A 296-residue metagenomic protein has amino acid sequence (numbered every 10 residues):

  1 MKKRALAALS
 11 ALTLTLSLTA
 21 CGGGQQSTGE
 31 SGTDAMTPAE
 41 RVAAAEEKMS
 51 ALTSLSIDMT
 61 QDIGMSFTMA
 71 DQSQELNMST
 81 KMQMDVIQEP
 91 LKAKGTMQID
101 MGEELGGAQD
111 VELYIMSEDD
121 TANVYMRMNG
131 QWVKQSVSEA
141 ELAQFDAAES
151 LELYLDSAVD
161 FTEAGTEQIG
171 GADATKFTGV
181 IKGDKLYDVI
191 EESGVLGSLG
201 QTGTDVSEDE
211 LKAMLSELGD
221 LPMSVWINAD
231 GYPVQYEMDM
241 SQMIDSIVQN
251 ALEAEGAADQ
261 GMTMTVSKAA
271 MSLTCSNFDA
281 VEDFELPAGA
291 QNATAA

Functional and structural regions predicted by a protein language model:
M1-L9: Bacterial N-terminal signal peptides that target proteins for export
A11-T13: Repetitive helical segments and hydrophobic/amphipathic motifs
L16-A20: C-terminal motif of bacterial Sec signal peptides marking the signal peptidase cleavage site
G22-A296: Subset-of-secretome marker
